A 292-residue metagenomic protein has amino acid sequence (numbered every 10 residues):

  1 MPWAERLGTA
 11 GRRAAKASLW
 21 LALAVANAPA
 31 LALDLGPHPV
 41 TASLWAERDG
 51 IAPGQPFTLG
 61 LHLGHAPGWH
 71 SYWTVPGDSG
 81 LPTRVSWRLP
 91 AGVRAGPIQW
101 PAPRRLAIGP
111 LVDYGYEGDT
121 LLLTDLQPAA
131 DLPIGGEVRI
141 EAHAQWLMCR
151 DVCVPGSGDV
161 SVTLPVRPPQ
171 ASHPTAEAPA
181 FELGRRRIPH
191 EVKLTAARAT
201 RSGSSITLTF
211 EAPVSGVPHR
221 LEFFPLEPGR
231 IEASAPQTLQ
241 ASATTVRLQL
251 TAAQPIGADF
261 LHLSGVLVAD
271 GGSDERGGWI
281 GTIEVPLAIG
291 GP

Functional and structural regions predicted by a protein language model:
M1-R13: N-terminal secretory signal peptides that target proteins for export/translocation
L7, L21-L23, L31: Leucine-biased recognition of intrinsically disordered, low-complexity hydrophobic segments
K16-A26: Bacterial N-terminal signal peptides
L31-P292: Extracellular/lumen-exposed scaffold segments
